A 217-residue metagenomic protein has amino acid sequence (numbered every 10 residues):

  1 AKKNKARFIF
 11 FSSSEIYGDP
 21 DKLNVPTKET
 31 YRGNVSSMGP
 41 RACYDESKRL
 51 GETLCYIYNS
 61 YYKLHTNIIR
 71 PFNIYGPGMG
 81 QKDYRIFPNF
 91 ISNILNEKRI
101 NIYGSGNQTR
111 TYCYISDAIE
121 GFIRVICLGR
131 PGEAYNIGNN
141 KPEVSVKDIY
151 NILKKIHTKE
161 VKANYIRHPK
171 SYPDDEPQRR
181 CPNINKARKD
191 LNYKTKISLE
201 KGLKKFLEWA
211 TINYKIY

Functional and structural regions predicted by a protein language model:
K3, R7, E15-I68, N73 (+1 more regions): Catalytic helix-loop patch of NAD(P)-dependent Rossmann-fold dehydrogenases
D21, R49, I74-N89, K98 (+6 more regions): Glycine/proline-rich active-site loop of Rossmann-fold NAD(P)-dependent oxidoreductases
K28-V35, F90-I102, I156-H168, I184-N185: A short C-terminal helix-loop "cap" of Rossmann-like NAD(P)-dependent dehydrogenase/epimerase domains
R85, V146, P169-K186: Active-site loop of classical SDR/Rossmann-like NAD(P)-dependent oxidoreductases, centered on the catalytic Tyr-X3-Lys
A118, F122, I137, I149 (+2 more regions): Non-catalytic, hydrophobic alpha-helical segments
V144-H157, G202-F206: PAPS/PAP-binding and catalytic site of the sulfotransferase fold
N185-K186, L199-Y217: Amphipathic terminal alpha-helices
